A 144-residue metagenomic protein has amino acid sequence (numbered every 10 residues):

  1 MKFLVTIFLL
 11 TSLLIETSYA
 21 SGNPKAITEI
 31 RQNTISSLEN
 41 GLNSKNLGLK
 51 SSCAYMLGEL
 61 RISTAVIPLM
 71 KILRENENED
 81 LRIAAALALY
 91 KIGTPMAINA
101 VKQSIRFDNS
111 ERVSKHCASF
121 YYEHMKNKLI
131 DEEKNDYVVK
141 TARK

Functional and structural regions predicted by a protein language model:
V5-E16: Bacterial N-terminal signal peptides
Y19-L42, L47-S51: N-terminal leader/linker segments that initiate helical-solenoid repeat arrays
T28-G41, I62-R74, T94-R106, K128-V138: Amphipathic alpha-helical scaffolding segments comprising HEAT/armadillo-like alpha-solenoid repeats
K45-N46, E77-N78, N109-S110: Short inter-helical turns and helix N-cap capping residues of alpha-solenoid HEAT/ARM repeat scaffolds
C53, A85, H116-C117, Y121: Conserved hydrophobic register position within alpha-solenoid helical repeats
C117-K144: Eukaryotic acidic, Ser/Thr-rich intrinsically disordered low-complexity regions
